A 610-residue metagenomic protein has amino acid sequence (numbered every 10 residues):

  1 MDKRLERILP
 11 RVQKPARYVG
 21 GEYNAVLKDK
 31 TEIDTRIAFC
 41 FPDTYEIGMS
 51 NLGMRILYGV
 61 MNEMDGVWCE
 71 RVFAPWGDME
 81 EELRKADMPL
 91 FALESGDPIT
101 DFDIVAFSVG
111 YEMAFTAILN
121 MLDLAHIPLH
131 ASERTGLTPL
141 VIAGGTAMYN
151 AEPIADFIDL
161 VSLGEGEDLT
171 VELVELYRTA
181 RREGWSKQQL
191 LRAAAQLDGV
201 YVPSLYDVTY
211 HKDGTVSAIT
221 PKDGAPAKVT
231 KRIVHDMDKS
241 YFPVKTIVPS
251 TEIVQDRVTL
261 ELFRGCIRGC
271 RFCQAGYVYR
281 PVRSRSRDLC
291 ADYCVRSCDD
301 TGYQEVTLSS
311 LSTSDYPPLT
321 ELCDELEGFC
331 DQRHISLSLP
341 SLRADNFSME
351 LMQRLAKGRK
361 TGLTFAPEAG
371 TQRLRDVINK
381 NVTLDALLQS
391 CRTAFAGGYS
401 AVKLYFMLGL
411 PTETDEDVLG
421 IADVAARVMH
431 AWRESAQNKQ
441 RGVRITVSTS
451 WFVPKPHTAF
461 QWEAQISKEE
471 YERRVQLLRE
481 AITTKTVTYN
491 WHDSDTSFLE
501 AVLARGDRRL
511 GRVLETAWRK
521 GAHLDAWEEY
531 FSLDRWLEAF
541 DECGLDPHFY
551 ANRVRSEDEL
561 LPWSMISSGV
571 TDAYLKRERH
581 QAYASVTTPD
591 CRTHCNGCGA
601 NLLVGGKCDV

Functional and structural regions predicted by a protein language model:
M1-L27, T31, I37-F39, T483-V610: Radical SAM enzyme core and accessory elements
I8-A38, Y45-E46, P203, T209 (+3 more regions): N-terminal [4Fe-4S]-dependent radical SAM core
F39-D43, M61, V248-Q274, C298 (+2 more regions): N-terminal pre-triad scaffold of radical SAM enzymes
C40, M113, V295-K403, M407-T446 (+2 more regions): Conserved SAM/AdoMet-binding glycine-rich loop
N51, E252-D288, H594-V610: Canonical Radical SAM [4Fe-4S] cluster-binding loop centered on the CxxxCxxC motif and its immediate flanking residues
G66-D78: A short beta-strand-loop structural module common to alpha/beta enzyme folds
P75-K222, A459-D507, E515-E529: Glycine-rich beta-alpha loop elements in corrinoid/cobalamin-binding modules across cobalamin-dependent enzymes
G77-D78, P153, D207-H211, P317-P318 (+7 more regions): Flexible glycine/acidic-rich beta-alpha junction loops that bind and position SAM and/or redox cofactors in anaerobic
